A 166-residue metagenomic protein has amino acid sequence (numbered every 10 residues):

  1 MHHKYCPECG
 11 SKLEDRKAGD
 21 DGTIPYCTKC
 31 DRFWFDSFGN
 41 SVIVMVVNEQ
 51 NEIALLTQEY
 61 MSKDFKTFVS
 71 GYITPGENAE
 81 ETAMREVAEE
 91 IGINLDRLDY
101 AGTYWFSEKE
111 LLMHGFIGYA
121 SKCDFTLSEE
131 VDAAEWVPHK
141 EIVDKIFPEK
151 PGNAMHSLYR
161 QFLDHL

Functional and structural regions predicted by a protein language model:
M1-V44: Acidic, metal-coordinating catalytic segment for phosphate/diphosphate chemistry, firing primarily on the Nudix
G22, S37-S41, K63, F68 (+1 more regions): Short connector loops at helix/strand junctions that flank enzyme active sites, especially segments positioning acidic
N40-V42, N51, H114, D132: Change "...and in nucleic-acid phosphodiester-cleaving endonucleases..." to "...and in nucleic-acid processing enzymes
V46-N48, T57, Y119-A120, P138: Residue-level signal for short segments within beta-strands and strand-turn junctions of well-structured beta-sheet
V47-E89: Conserved Nudix-box catalytic region and its N-terminal flanking loop in Nudix hydrolases and closely related
I73-R97, G102-A154: Unchanged
N153-L166: Charged phosphate-binding loop/patch that engages nucleotide di/tri-phosphates or the phosphate backbone of nucleic
